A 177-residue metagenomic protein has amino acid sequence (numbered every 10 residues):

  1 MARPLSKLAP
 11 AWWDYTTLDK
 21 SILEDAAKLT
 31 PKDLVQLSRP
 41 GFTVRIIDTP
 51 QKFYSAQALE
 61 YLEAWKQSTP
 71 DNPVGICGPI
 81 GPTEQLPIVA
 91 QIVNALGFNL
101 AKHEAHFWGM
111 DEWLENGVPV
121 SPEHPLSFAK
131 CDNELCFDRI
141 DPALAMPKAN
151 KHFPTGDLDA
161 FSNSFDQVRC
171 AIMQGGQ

Functional and structural regions predicted by a protein language model:
A2-I76, N94-L96: N-terminal glycine-/serine-/threonine-rich phosphate-binding loop
L18, L23-G41, N99-Q174: Ligand-binding beta-strand-loop-alpha-helix segment within the catalytic cores of soluble metabolic enzymes
K52, A56, T83, S127 (+1 more regions): Conserved active-site and cofactor/substrate-binding residues in soluble primary-metabolism enzymes
Q57, P87-Q91, V118-V120: Short, glycine/acidic-enriched capping/hinge loops at junctions between secondary-structure elements
A58-K66, V93-N94, N133-F137, D141 (+1 more regions): Generic structural signal for well-ordered alpha-helical scaffold segments
L59-D71, N163-Q177: Short, hydrophobic/aliphatic alpha-helical segments
I76-L86, G176-Q177: Gly/Ser/Thr-rich loops at beta-strand to alpha-helix junctions that form or flank small-molecule/cofactor-binding
T83-F98: Glycine-rich loop at the start of a catalytic domain that most often binds anionic cofactors/ligands
